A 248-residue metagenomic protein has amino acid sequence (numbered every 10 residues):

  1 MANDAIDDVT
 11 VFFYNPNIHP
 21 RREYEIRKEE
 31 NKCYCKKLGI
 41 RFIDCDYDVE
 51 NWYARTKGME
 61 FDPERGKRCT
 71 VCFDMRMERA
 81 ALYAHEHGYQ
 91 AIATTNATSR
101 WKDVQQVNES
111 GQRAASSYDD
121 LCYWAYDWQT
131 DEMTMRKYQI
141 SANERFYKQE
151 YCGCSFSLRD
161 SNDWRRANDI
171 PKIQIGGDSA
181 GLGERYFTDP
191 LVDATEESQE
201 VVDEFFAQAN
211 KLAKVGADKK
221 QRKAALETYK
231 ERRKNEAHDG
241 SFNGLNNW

Functional and structural regions predicted by a protein language model:
M1-W248: Nucleotide-activated chemistry modules centered on ATP-dependent adenylation/adenylyltransferase
